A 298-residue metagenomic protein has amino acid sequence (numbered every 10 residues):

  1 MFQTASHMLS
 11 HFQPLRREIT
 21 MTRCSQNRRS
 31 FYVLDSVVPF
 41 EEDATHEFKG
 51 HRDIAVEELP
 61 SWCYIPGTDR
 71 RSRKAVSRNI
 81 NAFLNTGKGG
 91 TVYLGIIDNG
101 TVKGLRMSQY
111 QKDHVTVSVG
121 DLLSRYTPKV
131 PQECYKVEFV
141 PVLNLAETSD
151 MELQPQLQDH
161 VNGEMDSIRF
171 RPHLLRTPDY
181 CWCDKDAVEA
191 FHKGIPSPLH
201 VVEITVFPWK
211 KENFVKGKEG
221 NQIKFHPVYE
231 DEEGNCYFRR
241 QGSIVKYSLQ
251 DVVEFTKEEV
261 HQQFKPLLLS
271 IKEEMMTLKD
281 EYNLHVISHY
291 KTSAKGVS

Functional and structural regions predicted by a protein language model:
M1-S298: Conserved N-terminal catalytic/coupling substructures associated with nucleotide/phosphate chemistry
